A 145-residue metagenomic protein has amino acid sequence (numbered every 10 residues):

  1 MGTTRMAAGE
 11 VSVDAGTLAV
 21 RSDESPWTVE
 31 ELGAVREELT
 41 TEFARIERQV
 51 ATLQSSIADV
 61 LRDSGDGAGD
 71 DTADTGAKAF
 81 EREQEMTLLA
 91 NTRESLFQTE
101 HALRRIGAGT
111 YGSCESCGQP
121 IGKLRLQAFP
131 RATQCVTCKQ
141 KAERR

Functional and structural regions predicted by a protein language model:
M1-A108: Interaction interfaces in information-processing and related assembly proteins
L39, C117, L126: Residue-level signature of catalytic and energy-coupling elements of molecular machines, predominantly ATP/GTP-dependent
G107-T110, A128: Residue-level signal for mature regions of secreted extracellular proteins and peptides
G112-E115, T133: Cys/His-enriched microdomains
S116-C117, T137: Short, cysteine/histidine-rich loop/knuckle motifs that typically chelate Zn2+
P120-G122: Short coil/turn motifs that cap or connect alpha-helices
L124-A128, R145: Short Cys/His-rich "knuckle" micro-motifs
A132-Q140: Cysteine-rich micro-motifs
